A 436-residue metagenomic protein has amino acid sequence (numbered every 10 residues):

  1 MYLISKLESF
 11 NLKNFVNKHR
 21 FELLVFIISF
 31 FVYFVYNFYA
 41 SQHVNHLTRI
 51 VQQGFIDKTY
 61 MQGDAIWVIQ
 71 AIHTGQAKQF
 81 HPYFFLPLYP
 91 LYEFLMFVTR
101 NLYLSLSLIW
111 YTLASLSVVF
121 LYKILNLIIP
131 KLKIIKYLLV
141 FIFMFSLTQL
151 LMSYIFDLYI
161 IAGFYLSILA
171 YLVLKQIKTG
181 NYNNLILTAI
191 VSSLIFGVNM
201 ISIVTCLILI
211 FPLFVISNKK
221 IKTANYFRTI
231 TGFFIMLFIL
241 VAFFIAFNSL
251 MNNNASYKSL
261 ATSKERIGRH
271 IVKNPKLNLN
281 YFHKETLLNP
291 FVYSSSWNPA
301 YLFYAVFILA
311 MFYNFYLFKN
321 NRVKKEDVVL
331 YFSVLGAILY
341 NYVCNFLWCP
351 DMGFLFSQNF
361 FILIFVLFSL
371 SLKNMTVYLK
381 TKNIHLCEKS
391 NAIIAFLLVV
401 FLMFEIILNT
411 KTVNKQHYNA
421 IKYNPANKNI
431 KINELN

Functional and structural regions predicted by a protein language model:
S9, K175-K178, V204-F238: Perimembrane helix-loop-helix junctions
T74-R100, L104: Short hydrophobic/aromatic helix or loop-helix immediately within or flanking a transmembrane segment in polytopic
L108-P130: Transmembrane-helix motifs of polytopic, lipid-linked glycan transferases
Y137-L138, V323-N345: Transmembrane alpha-helix segments characteristic of polytopic inner-membrane glycan-assembly/cell-envelope
L151-I160: Short acidic/glycine- and proline-prone juxtamembrane loop motifs at membrane-interface regions of multi-pass membrane
I161-T179, N184, I190-S192, L363-L367: Specific aromatic-rich, kink-prone transmembrane helix
N183-M200, C206-F211: Membrane-interface alpha helices of multi-pass inner-membrane proteins
K284, L288-P290, W297-K325: Hydrophobic, aromatic-rich transmembrane alpha-helices and their immediate juxtamembrane boundary segments
